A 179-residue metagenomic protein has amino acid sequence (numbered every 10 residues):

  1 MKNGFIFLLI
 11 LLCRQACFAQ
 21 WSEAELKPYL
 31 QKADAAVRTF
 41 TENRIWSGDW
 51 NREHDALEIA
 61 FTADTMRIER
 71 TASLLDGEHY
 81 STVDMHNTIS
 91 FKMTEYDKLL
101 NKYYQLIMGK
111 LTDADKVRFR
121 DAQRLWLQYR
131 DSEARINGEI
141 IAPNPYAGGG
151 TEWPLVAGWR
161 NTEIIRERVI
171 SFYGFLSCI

Functional and structural regions predicted by a protein language model:
G4-Q15: Sec-dependent N-terminal signal peptides
Q20-I179: N-terminal alpha-helical modules
